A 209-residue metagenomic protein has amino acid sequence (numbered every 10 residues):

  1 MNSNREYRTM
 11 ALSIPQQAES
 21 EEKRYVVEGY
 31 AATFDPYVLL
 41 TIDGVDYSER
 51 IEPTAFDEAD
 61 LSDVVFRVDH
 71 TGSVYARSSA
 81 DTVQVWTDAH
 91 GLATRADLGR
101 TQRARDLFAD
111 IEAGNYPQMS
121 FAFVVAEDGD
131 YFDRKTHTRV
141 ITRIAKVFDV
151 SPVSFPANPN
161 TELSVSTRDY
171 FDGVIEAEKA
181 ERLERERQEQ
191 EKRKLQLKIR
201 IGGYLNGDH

Functional and structural regions predicted by a protein language model:
M1-K179, R185-Q188, Y204: Signature of dsDNA virion morphogenesis modules
E186-H209: Enriched but not universal
